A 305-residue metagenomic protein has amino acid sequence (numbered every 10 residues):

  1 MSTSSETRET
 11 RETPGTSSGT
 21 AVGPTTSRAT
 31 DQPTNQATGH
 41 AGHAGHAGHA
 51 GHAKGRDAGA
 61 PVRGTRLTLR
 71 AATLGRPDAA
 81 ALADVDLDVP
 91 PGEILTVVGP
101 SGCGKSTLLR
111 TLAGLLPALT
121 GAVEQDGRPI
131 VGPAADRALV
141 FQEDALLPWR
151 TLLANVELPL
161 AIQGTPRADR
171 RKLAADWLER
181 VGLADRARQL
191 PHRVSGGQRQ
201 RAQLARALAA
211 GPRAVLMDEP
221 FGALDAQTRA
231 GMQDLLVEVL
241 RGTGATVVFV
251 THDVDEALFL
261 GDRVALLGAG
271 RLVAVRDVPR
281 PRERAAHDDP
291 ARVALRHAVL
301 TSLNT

Functional and structural regions predicted by a protein language model:
M1-T73, T305: ABC-family P-loop ATPase nucleotide-binding domain
H40-H52, R171, H192, H252 (+2 more regions): Histidine (H) residue identity feature
G59-G244, V248-D255, L260, L266: ABC family nucleotide-binding domain
G270-H297: Conserved beta-strand-loop-alpha-helix hinge in the C-terminal portion of ABC ATPase nucleotide-binding domains
